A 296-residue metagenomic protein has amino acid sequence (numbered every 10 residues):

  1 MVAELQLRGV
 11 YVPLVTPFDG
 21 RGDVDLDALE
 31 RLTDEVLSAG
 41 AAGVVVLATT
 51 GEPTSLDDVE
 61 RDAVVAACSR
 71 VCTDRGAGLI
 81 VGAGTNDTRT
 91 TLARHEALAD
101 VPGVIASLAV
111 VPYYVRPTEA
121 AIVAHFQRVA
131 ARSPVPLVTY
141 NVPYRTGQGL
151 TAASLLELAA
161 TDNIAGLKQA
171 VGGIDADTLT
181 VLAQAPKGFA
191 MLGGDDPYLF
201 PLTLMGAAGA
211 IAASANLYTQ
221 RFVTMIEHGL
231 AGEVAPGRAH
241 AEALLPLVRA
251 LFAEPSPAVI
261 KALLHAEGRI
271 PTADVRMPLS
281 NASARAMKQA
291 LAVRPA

Functional and structural regions predicted by a protein language model:
V2-G149, L264: Active-site beta->alpha loop and helix N-cap motifs at the rims of alpha/beta catalytic domains
Q6-T16, E35, A39-A41, L204-A207 (+1 more regions): C-terminal alpha-helical cap/extension of soluble enzyme domains
V12, D25, V46, G51-T54 (+6 more regions): Short, flexible micro-motifs
G20-D23, E119, L155, V275 (+1 more regions): Short capping/connector residues at structural and topological boundaries
L29, R61, V65, T91 (+7 more regions): A general structural signal for well-ordered alpha-helical segments in protein cores
G40, G76, P102-G103, D162 (+4 more regions): Glycine-centered loop/turn motif at secondary-structure junctions
A131-R132, P143-F252: Catalytic alpha/beta core domains of metabolic enzymes, predominantly
